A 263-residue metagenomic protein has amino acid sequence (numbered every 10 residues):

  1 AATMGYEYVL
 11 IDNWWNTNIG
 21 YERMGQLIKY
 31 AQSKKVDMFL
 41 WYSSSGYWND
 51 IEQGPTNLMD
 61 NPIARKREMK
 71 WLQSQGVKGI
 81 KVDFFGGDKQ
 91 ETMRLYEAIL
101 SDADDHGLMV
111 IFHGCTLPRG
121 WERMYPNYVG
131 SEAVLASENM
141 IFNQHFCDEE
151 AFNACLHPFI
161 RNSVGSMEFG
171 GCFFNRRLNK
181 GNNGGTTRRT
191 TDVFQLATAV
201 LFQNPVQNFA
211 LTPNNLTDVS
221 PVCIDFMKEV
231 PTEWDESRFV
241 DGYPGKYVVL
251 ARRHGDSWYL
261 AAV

Functional and structural regions predicted by a protein language model:
E7: Soluble catalytic regions of membrane-associated enzymes that act on cell-envelope and secretory-pathway components
L10-R189: Aromatic- and carboxylate-enriched substrate-binding clefts and catalytic-loop regions of carbohydrate-active enzymes
N61-I63, V240-G245: A general structural motif
V110, L201, L260: Hydrophobic, well-ordered secondary-structure elements that form the walls of internal hydrophobic environments
G184-G185, W234, P244-V248: Glycine-rich, charged/polar anion/phosphate-binding loops that engage phosphate groups from diverse ligands
V193, A197-F239: Catalytic cores of secreted or luminal carbohydrate-active enzymes
P244-V263: Carbohydrate-binding surface patches
